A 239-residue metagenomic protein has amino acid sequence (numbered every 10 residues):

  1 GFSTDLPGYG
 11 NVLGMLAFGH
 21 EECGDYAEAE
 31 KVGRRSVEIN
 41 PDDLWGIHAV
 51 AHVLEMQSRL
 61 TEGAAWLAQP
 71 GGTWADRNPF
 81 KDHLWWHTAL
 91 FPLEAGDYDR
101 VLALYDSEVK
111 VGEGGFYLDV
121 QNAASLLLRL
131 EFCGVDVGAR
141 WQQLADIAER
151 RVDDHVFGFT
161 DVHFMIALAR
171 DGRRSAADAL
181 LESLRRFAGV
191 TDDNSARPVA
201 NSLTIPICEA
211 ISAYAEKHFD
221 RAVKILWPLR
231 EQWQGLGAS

Functional and structural regions predicted by a protein language model:
G1-E28: Well-ordered mid-protein domain cores that form the structural environment of catalytic cofactors
F2, R35-S36, P70, E108 (+1 more regions): Canonical positions in the second alpha-helix
G24-K31, R59-A65: Structural signature of tandem alpha-helical TPR/SEL1-like repeats, specifically the intra-repeat loop/turn
E55-A64, A68-Y117: Repeat-solenoid scaffold signature
L90-S239: Helix-coil-helix junctions within alpha-helical repeat/solenoid scaffolds
